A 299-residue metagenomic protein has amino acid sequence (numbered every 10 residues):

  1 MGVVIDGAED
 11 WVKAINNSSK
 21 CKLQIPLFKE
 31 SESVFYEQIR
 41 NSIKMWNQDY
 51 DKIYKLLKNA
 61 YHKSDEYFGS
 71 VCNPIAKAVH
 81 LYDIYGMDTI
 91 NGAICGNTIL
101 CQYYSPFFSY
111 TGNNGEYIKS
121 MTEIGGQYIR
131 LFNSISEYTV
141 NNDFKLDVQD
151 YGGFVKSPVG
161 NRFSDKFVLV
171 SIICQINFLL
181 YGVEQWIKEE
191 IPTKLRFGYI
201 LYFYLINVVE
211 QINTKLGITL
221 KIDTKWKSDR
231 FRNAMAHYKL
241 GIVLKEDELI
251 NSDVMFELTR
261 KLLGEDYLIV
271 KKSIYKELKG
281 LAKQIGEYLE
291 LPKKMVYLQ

Functional and structural regions predicted by a protein language model:
M1-T224, L258-Q299: Amphipathic alpha-helical interface segments
K221-R260: Histidine-centered, metal-coordinating catalytic motifs and their short helical/loop contexts
